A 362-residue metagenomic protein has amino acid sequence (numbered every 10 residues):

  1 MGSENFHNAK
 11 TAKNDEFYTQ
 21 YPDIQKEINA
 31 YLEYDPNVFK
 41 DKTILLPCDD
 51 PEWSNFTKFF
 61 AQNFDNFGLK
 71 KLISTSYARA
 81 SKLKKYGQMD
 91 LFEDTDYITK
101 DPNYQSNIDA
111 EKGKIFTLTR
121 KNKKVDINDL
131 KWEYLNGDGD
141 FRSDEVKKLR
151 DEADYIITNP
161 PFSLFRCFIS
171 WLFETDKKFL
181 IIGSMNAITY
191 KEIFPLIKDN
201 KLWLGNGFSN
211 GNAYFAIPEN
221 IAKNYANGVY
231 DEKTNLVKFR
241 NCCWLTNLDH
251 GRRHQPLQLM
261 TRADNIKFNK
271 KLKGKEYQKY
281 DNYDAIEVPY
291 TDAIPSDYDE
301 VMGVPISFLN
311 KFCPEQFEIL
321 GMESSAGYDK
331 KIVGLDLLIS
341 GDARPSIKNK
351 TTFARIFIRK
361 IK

Functional and structural regions predicted by a protein language model:
M1-K362: Class I S-adenosyl-L-methionine-dependent methyltransferase catalytic core
